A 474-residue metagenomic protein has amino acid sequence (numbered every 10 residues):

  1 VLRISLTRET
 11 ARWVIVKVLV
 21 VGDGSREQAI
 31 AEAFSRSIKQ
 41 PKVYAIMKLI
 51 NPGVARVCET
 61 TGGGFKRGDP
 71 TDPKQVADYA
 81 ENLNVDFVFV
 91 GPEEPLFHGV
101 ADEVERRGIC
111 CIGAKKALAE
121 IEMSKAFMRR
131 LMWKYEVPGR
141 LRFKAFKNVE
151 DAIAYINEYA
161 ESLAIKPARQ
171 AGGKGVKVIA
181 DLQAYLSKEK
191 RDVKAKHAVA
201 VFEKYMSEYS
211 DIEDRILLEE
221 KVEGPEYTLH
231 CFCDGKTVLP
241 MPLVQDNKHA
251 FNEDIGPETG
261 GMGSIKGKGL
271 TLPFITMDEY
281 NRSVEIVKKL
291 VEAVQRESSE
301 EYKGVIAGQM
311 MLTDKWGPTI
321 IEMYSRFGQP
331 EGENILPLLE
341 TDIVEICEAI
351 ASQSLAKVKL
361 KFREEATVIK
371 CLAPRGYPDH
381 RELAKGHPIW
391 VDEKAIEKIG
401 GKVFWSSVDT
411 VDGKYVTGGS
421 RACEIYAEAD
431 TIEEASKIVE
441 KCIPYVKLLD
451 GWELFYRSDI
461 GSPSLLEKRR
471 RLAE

Functional and structural regions predicted by a protein language model:
V1-I15: N-terminal amphipathic/basic-hydrophobic helices that include classical n-h-c signal peptides and signal-anchor
A11-A117: ATP-binding N-terminal substructure of ATP-dependent carboxylate-amine bond-forming enzymes
I109-G175, A180-Q183: A conserved helix-loop-beta module that forms one wall/lid of the active-site cleft in ATP-utilizing catalytic domains
V176-P330: Internal nucleotide-binding/catalytic subdomain
R282-A307, Y324-G400: Active-site "cap" helix and flanking loop/linker of ATP-utilizing ligase/carboxylase catalytic domains
L383-E424: Generic long, charged, amphipathic alpha-helical segments
T417-E474: Generic C-terminus detector
